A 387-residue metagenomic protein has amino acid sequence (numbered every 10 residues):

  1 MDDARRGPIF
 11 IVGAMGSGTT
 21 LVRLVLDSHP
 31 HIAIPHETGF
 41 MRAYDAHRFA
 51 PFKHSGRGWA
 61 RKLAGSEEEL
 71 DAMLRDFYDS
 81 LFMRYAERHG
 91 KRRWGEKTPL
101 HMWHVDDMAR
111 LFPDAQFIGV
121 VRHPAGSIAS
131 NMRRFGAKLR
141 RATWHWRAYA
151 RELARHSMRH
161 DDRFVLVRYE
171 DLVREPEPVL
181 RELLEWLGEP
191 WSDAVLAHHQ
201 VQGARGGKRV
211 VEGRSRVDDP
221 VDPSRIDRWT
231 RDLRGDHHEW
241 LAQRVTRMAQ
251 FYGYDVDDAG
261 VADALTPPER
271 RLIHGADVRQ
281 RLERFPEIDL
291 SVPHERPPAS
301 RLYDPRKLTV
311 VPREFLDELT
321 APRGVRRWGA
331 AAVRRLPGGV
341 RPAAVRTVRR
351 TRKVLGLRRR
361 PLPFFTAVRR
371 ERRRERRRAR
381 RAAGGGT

Functional and structural regions predicted by a protein language model:
M1-I9, E189-T387: PAPS-dependent sulfotransferases, especially Golgi type II membrane carbohydrate sulfotransferases
D3-L26: Walker A (P-loop) phosphate-binding motif
F10-G13, V167-L172, W229-R231: Short, well-ordered beta-strand elements within core beta-sheets of diverse protein domains
M15, E37-M41, V201: Short, solvent-exposed turn/loop segments enriched in Gly/Ser/Thr/Pro and often Arg
L24-D106, L111, V245: PAPS-dependent sulfation machinery
A46-R57, E87-P223: PAPS-dependent sulfotransferase catalytic domain
L70-F77, L100, W144-Y149, E175 (+2 more regions): Soluble or luminal CAZymes and related metallo-dependent hydrolases
